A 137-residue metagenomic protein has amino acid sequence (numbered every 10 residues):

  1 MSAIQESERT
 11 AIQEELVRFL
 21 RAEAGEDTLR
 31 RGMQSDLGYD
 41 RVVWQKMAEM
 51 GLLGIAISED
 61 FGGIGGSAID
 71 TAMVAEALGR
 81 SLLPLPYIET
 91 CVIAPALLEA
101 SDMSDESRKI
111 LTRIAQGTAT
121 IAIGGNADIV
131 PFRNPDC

Functional and structural regions predicted by a protein language model:
M1-E8: Intrinsic disorder at enzyme termini
E8, I12, Y39: Conserved acidic
A24-C137: Glycine-rich flavin
